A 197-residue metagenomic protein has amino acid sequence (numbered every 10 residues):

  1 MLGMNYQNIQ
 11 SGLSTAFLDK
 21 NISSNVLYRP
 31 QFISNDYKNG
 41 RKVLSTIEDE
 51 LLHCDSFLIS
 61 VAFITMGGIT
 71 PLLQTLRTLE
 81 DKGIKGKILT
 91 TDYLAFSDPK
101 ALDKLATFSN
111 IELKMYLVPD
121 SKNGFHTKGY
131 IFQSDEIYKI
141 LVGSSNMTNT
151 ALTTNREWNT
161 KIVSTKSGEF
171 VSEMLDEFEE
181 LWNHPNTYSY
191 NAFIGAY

Functional and structural regions predicted by a protein language model:
M1-Y197: PLD/PLD-like phosphodiesterase catalytic module centered on the HKD motif
